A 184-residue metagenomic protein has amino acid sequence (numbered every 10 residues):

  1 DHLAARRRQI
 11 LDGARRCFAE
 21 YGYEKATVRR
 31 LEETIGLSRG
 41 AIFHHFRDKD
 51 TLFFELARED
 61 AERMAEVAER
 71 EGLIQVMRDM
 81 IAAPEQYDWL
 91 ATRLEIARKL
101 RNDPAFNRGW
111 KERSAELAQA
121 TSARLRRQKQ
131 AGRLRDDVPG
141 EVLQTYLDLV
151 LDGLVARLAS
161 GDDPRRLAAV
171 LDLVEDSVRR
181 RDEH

Functional and structural regions predicted by a protein language model:
D1-Y21, K25-L37, T51: Basic, helix-initiating cap at the start of DNA-binding domains
R6, K49, L56, D60 (+5 more regions): Hydrophobic/aromatic residues within well-ordered alpha-helical segments
G13-C17, E55, D79, A120: Short amphipathic alpha-helical elements of helix-turn-helix/winged-helix folds
F18, T27-V28, R39, K49-D60 (+2 more regions): Amphipathic alpha-helical segments enriched in hydrophobic/aromatic and basic residues that form the DNA-contacting
E55, E62-A91, G140-L147, A168: Hydrophobic alpha-helical connector segments
E85-K111, S122, A156: Amphipathic alpha-helical segments used for helix-helix packing
N107-K111, A115, K129-H184: Hydrophobic/aromatic-rich alpha-helical bundle segments in the mid-to-C-terminal region
